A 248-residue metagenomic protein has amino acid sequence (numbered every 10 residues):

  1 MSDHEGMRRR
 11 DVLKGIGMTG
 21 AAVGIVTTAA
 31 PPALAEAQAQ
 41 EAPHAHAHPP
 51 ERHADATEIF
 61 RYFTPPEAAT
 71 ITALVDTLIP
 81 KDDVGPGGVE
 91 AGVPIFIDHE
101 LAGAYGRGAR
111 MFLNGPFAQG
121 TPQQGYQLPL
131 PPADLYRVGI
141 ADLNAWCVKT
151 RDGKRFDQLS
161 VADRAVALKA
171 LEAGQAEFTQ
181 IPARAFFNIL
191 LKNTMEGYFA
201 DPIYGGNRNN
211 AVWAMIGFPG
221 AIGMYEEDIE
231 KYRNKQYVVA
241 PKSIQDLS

Functional and structural regions predicted by a protein language model:
S2-E5, D55-T57, P66-A73, V84-S248: Mature-region segments of soluble proteins
D3-G20: N-terminal secretory signal peptides and thylakoid transit peptides that target proteins across membranes
E5-M7, V26-A73: C-terminal segment of N-terminal export signals and the immediately downstream linker at the start of the mature
M18-T28: Intrinsically disordered, low-complexity glycine/proline-rich and charged
T77: Substrate-recognition/specificity elements adjacent to catalytic centers across diverse enzyme folds
P80-K81: A generic structural motif
